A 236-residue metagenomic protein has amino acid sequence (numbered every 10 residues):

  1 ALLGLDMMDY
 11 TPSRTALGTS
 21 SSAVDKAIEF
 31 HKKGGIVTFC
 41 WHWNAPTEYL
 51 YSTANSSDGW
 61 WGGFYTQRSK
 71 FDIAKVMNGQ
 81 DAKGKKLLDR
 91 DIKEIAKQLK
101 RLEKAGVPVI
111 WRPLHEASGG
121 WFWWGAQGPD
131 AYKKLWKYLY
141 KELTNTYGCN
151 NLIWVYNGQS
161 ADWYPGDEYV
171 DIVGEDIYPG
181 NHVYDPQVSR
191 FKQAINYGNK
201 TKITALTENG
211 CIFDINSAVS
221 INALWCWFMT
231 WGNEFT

Functional and structural regions predicted by a protein language model:
A1-P12: N-terminal regions that are enriched for targeting/export leaders and immediately downstream pro/stem segments
L3, S160-V183, M229-W231: Aromatic- and acid-rich polysaccharide-binding/catalytic face of secreted or lumenal carbohydrate-active enzymes
P12-Y138, T144-C149: Substrate-binding cleft of extracellular glycoside hydrolase catalytic domains
S21-V24, E94-Q98, Y156-Y164, D185-A194 (+1 more regions): Alpha-helical scaffolding within the catalytic cores of extracellular/periplasmic polymer-degrading hydrolases
K32-V37, K104-I110, Y147-I153, E168-D171 (+2 more regions): Loop/turn elements at helix/coil->beta-strand transitions in domains of secreted/extracellular proteins
R112-L114, S118, W136-D162, T201-I212: Aromatic-lined carbohydrate-recognition surfaces of secreted/lumenal glycan-active proteins
E175-N196, T201-K202: Substrate-binding surface in catalytic domains of secreted glycosidases
K202-T236: Substrate-binding cleft of secreted/luminal carbohydrate-active enzymes
